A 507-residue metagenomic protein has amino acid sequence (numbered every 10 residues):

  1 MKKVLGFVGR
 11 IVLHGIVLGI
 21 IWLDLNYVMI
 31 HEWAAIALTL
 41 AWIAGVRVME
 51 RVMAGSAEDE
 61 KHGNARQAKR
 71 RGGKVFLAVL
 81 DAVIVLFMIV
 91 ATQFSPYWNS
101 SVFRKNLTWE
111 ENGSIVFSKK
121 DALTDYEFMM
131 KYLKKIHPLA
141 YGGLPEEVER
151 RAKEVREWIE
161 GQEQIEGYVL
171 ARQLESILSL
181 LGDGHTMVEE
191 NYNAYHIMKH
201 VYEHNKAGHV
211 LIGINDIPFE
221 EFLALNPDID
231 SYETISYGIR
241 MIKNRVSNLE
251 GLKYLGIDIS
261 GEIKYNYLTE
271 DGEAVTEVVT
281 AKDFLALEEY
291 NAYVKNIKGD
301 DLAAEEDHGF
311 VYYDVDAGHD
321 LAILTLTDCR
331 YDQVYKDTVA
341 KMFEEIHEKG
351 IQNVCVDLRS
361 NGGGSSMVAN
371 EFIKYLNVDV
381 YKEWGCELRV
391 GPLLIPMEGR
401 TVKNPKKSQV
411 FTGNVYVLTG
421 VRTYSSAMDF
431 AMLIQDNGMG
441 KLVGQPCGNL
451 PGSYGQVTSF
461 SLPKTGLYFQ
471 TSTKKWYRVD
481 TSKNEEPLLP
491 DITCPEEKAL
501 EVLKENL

Functional and structural regions predicted by a protein language model:
K3-N353, S360-G362, S461: Flexible, low-complexity junctional segments that flank or bridge functional domains
S179, D328-D332, S360-S366, V421-S425 (+2 more regions): Solvent-exposed loop/turn segments at secondary-structure junctions within structured extracellular/periplasmic domains
H185-E189, Y424, G438-P451: Short, well-structured beta-strand/strand-turn elements
H319-L321, K349-V354, Y381-K382, T412-N414 (+1 more regions): Loop/turn elements at helix/coil->beta-strand transitions in domains of secreted/extracellular proteins
A322-T325, V354-D357, N414-T419, K441-G444 (+1 more regions): Structural recognition of the beta-strand scaffold that forms the well-ordered cores of secreted hydrolase catalytic
G363-N414, R422, G455-S461, T473-Y477 (+1 more regions): Gly/Ser/Thr-rich loop/hinge elements
L442-I492: BRCT (BRCA1 C-terminal) domain core and associated BRCT-interaction motifs
K483-L507: Low-complexity, Gly/Ser/Thr/Pro-rich intrinsically disordered linker/tail segments
